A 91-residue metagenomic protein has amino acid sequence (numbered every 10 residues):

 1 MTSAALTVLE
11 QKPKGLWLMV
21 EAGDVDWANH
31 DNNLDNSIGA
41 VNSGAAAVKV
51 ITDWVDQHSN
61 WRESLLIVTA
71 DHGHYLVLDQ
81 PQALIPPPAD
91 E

Functional and structural regions predicted by a protein language model:
M1-E91: A post-motif C-terminal structural segment
